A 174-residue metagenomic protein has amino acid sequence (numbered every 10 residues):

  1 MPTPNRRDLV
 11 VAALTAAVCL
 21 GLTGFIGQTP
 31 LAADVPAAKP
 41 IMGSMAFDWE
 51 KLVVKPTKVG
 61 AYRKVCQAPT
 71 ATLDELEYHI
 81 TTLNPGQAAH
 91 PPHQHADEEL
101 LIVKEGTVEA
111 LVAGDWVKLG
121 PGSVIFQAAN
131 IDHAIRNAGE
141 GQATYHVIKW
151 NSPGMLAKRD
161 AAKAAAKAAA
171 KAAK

Functional and structural regions predicted by a protein language model:
P2-A16: N-terminal secretory signal peptides and thylakoid transit peptides that target proteins across membranes
L22-E75, K158-K174: A short, N-terminal "cap"/entry segment at the start of jelly-roll beta-barrel domains of the cupin/DSBH fold
K64, H79-H95: Conserved short histidine dyad/triad with adjacent acidic residue
L73, A129-G154: Ligand-binding loop in jelly-roll beta-barrel domains
E75-H79, H95, V124, N130 (+1 more regions): Aromatic/pi-system hotspot detector in well-structured domains
A96-V108, A113: Glycine- and acidic-residue-biased ligand/ion/polar-headgroup-sensing regions
D115-A129: Short acidic-glycine-tyrosine-enriched beta hairpin
